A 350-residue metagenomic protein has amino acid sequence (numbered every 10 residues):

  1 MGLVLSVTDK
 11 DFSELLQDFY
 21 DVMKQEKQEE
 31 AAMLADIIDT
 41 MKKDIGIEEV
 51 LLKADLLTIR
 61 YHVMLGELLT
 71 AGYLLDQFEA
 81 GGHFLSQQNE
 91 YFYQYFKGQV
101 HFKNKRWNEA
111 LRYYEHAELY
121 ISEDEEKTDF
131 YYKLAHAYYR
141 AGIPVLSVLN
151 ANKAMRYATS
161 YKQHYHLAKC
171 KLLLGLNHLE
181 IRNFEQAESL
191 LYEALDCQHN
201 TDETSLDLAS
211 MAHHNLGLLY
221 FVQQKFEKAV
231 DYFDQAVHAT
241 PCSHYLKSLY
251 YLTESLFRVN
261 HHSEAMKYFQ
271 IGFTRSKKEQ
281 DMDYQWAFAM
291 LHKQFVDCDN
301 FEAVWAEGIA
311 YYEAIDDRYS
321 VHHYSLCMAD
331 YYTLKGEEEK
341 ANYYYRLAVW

Functional and structural regions predicted by a protein language model:
M1-Q94, E109, F269, F273 (+2 more regions): Flexible inter-repeat linkers and adjacent short helices within tandem amphipathic alpha-helical repeat scaffolds
V7-D11, G46-L51, L85-F92, E123-Y132 (+5 more regions): Alpha-solenoid helical repeat architecture
V22, H62, Q94, H101 (+9 more regions): Residue at a conserved register position within TPR or TPR-like alpha-solenoid repeats
Q25, L65, N104, A141 (+7 more regions): Structural motif corresponding to the intra-repeat A-B loop/turn of tetratricopeptide repeats
D36-K43, L75-H83, L111-Y120, N152-Q163 (+6 more regions): Amphipathic alpha-helical segments of tetratricopeptide repeats
E49, L56-L149, K153-A154: Long, mid-chain structured domain cores
V148, N152-L219: Loop-centered beta-sheet repeat module
F257-Q294: C-terminal structural cap/anchor segments
